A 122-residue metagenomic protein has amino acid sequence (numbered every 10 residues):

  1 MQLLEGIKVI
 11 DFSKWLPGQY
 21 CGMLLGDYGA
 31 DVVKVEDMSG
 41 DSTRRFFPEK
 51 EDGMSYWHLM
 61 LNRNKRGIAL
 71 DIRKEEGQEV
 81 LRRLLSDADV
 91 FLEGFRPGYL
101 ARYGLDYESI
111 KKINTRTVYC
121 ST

Functional and structural regions predicted by a protein language model:
M1-T122: N-terminal helix-loop segment corresponding to the beta1-alpha1 unit of nucleotide/adenylate-binding folds
